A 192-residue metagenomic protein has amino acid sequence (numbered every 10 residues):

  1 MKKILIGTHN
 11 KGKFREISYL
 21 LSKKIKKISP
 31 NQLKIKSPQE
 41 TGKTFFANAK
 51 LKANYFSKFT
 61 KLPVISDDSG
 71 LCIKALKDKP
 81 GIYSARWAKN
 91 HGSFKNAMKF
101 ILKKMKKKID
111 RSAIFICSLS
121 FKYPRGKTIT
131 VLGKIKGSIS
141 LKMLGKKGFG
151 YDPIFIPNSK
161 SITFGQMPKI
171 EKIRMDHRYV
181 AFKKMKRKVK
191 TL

Functional and structural regions predicted by a protein language model:
K2-G7, K11-L192: Anionic-ligand binding patches
